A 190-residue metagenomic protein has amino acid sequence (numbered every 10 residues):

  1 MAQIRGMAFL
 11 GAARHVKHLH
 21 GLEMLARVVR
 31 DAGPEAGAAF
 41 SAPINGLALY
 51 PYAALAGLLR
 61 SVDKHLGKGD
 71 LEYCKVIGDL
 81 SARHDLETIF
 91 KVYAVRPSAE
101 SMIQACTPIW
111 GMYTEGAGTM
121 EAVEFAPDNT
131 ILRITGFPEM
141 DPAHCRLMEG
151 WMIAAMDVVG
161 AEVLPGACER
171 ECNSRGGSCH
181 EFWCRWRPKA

Functional and structural regions predicted by a protein language model:
M1-K68: N-terminal leader/assembly segments
A2-L10, Y113-R146, D157-A190: Short terminal or interdomain "cap/linker" segment that borders an active site or interface and mediates
L22-E35, K75-V76, S98, Q104 (+1 more regions): Short alpha-helical "patches" and their helix-cap loops
G33-S41, A82-D85, E171-W183: Short, mixed-charge aromatic SLiMs
G46-L147, L164: Amphipathic interaction/junction segments at domain boundaries or subunit interfaces
